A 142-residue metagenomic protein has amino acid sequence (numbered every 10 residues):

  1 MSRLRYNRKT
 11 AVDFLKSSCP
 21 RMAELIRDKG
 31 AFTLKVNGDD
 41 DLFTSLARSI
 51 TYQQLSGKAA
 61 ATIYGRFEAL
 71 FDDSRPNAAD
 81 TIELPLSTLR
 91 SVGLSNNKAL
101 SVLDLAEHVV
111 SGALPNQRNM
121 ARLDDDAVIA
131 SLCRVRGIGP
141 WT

Functional and structural regions predicted by a protein language model:
M1-L42: Intrinsically disordered, low-complexity, charged terminal extensions of DNA damage-control enzymes
E24, L55-S56, A60-R136: Alpha-helical ds-nucleic-acid-binding substructure associated with the helix-hairpin-helix region of base-excision DNA
T33, L46-R48, L89: Amphipathic alpha-helical segments that form the core helices of the histone-fold
D41-S45, D80-E83: Alpha-helical scaffolds flanking conserved acidic
